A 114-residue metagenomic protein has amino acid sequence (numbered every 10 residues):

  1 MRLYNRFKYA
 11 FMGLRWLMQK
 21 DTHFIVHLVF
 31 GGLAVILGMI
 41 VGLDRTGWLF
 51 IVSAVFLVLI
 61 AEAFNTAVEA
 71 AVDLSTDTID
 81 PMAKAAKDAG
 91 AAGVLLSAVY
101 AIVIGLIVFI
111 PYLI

Functional and structural regions predicted by a protein language model:
M1-A67, S75, I79-P81, K87 (+1 more regions): Hydrophobic alpha-helical transmembrane segments
